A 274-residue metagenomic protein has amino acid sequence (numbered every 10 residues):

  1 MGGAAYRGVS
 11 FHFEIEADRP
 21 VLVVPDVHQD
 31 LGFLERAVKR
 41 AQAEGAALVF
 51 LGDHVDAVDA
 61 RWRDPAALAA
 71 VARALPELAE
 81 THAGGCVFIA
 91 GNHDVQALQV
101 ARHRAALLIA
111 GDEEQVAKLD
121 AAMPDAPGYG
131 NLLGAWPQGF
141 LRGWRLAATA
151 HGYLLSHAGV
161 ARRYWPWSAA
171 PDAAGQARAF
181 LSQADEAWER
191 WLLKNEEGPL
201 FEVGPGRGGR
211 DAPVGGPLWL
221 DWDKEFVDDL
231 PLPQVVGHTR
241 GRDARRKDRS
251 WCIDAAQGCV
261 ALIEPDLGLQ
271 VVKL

Functional and structural regions predicted by a protein language model:
M1-A74: N-terminal active-site segment of His-dependent metallophosphoesterases
F13-L22, A148-L154, K247-D248: Beta-strand-turn-beta hairpins that frame and shape the catalytic cleft of phosphate-ester-processing enzymes
D18, A43-G45, A83-G85, H151 (+1 more regions): A general structural motif
V24-P25, L48-D53, V87-N92, L155-S156 (+2 more regions): Active-site neighborhood of phospho(di)ester-bond hydrolases with catalytic His/Asp-centered motifs
Q29-G32, D56-D59, H93-Q99, A161-R163 (+2 more regions): Active-site environment of divalent metal-dependent phosphoester hydrolases
V58-R190: Active-site neighborhood of divalent metal-dependent phosphoester bond hydrolases
A177-W222: Acidic, glycine-rich loop-and-strand cores that form catalytic or ligand-binding grooves in diverse globular domains
G216-L274: Conserved beta-sheet core of the metallophosphoesterase superfamily
